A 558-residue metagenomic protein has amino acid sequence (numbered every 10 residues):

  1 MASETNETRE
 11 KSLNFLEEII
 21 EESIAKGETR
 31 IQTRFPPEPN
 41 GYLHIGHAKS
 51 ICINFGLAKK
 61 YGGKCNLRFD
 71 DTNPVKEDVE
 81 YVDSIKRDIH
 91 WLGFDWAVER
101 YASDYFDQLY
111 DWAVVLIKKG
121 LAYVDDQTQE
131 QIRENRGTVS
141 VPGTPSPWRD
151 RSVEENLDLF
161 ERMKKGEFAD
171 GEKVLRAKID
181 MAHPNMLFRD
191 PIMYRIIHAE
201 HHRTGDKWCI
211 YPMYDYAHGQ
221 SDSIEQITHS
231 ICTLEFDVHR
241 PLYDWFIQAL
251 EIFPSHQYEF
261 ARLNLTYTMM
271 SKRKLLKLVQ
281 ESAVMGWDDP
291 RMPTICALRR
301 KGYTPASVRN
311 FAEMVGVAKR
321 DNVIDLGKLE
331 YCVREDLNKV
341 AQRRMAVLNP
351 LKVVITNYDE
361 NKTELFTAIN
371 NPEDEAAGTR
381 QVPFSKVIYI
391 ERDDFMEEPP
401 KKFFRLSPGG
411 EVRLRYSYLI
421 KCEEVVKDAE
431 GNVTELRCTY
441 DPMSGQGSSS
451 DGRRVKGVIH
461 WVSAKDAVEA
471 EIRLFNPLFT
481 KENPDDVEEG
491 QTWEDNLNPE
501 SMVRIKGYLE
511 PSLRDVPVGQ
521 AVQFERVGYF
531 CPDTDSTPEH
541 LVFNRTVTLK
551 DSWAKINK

Functional and structural regions predicted by a protein language model:
K11-E21, A25-R87, H201-T233: N-terminal catalytic cores of NTP/NDP-binding nucleotidyl/phosphoryl-transfer enzymes
A25-E28, G56-K64, H90-V98, S223-I224 (+2 more regions): Secondary-structure transition/capping motifs at alpha-helix termini and the adjoining loop/turn into the next element
G27, N54, I85, L116 (+3 more regions): Residue-level signal for inorganic ion chemistry
P36-G41, R68-K76, V98-D107, E130 (+5 more regions): Conserved short loop/turn motifs at secondary-structure junctions
D71-N73, V79, Y101, V115 (+5 more regions): Active-site cores that bind ATP or allylic diphosphates and position pyrophosphate for catalysis
Y81-D107, W112-V115, G120-Y123: A glycine-rich helix N-cap at a beta->alpha junction
F236-R240, D244-F246, R309, E313-V315 (+1 more regions): Core subunits and conserved enzymes of cellular information-processing and envelope-translocation systems across
P254-C332: Long, charged, mostly alpha-helical binding arms that flank functional sites
